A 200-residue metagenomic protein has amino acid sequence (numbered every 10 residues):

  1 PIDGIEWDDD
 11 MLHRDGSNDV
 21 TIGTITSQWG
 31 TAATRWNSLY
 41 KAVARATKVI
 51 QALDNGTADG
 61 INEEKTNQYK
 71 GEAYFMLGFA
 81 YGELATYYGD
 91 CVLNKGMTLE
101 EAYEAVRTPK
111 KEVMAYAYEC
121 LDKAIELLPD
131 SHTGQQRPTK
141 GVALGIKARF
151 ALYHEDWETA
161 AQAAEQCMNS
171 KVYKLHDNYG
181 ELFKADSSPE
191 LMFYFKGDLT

Functional and structural regions predicted by a protein language model:
P1-Y74, G82, T86-Y87, C91-E112 (+3 more regions): Short acidic-aromatic linear motifs embedded in glycine-rich loops, typified by GG[WY][YF]DAGD(H) and related
L53, L121, L128, S170-K171: Alpha-helical junction/boundary sensor with strong preference for TPR arrays
M114, G141-V142: All-alpha RGS (Regulator of G-protein Signaling) helical domain and cognate RGS-like helical scaffolds
